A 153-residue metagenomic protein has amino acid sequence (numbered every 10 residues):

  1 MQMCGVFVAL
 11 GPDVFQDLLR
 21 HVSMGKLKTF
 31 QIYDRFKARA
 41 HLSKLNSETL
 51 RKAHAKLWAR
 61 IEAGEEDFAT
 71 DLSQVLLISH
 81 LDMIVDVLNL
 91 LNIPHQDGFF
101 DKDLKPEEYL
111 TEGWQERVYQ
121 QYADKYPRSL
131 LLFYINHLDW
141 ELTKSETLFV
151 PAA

Functional and structural regions predicted by a protein language model:
M1, V150-A153: Short intrinsically disordered terminal tails
M1-Q31: Short terminal alpha-helical segments
R20-S145: Acidic, low-complexity, intrinsically disordered interaction modules
